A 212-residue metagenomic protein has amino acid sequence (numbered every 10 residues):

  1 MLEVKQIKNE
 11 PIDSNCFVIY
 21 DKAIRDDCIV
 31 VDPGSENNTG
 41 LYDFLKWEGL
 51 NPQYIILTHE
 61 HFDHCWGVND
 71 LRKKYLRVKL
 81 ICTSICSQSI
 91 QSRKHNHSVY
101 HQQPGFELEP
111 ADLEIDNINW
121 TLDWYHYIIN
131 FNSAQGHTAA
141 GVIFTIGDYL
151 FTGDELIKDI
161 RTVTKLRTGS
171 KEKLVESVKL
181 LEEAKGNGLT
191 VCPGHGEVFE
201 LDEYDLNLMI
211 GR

Functional and structural regions predicted by a protein language model:
M1-E48, V142-G153: Conserved beta-strand hairpin/beta-sheet module of binuclear metal-dependent hydrolase folds, prominently
L2, L50, V78-K79, Y127-I129 (+1 more regions): A structural micro-motif
I7, I19, I118-Y125: Short acidic-hydrophobic surface loop/beta-edge motif
I7-K8, D112, N132-Q135: Short Gly/Pro-enriched turn/cap motifs at secondary-structure boundaries
C28-D32, Y54-L57, F131-S133: Short catalytic-loop micro-motif centered on adjacent basic/acidic residues
I29, I56, L80, F151-T152 (+1 more regions): Residue-level marker for buried hydrophobic side chains located in beta-strands that build the well-ordered beta-sheet
S35-T121, M209: Active-site HxH/HxHxD metal-binding segment of metal-dependent hydrolases
E36, N96, Y127-R212: Metallo-beta-lactamase
